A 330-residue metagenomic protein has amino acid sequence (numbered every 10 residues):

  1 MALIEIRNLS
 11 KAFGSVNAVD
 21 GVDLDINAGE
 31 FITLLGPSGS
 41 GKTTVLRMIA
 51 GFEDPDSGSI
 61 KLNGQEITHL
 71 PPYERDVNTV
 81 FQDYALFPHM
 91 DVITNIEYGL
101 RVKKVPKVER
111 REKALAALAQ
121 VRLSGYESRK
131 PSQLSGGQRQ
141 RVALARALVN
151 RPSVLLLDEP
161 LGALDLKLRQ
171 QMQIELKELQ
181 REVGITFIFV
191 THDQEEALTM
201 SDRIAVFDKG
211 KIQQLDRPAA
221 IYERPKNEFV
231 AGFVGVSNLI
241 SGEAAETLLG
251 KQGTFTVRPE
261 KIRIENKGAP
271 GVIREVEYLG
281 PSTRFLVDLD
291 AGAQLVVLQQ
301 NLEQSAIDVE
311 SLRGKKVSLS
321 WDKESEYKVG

Functional and structural regions predicted by a protein language model:
F31, L70-N227: ABC ATPase nucleotide-binding domains
L35-P37: The feature captures the beta-strand-to-loop junction immediately N-terminal to the Walker
T43-L46, V142: ABC ATPase nucleotide-binding domain helices that frame the ATP-binding cleft
A50: Helix-to-loop junction immediately C-terminal to a conserved catalytic motif
G58-E66: Conserved ABC transporter NBD signature motif
T247-G330: Non-catalytic connector elements of ABC transporters
